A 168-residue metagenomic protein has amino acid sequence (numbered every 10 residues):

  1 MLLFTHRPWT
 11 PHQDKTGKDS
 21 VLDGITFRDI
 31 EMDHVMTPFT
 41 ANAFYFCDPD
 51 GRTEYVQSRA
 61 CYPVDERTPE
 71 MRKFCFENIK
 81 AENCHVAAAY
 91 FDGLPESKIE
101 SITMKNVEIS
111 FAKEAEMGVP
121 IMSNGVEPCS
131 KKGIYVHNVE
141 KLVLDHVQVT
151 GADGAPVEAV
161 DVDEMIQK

Functional and structural regions predicted by a protein language model:
M1-K168: Extracellular/periplasmic carbohydrate-active domains that bind, remodel, or depolymerize complex polysaccharides
